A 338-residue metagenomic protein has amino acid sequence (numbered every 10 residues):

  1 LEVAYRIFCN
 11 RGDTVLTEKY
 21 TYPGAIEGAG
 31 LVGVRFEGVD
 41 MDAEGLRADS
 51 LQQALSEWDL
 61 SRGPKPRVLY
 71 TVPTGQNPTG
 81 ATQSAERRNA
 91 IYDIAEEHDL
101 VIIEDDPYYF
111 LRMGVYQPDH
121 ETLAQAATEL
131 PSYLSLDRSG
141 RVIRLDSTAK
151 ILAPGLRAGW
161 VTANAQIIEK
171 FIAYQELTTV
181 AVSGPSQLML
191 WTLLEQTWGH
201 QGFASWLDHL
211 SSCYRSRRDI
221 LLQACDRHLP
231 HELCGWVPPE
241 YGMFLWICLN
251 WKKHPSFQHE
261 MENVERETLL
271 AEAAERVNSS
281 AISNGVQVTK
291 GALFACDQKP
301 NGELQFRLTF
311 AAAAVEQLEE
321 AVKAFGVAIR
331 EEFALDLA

Functional and structural regions predicted by a protein language model:
L1-A338: PLP-dependent class I/II
